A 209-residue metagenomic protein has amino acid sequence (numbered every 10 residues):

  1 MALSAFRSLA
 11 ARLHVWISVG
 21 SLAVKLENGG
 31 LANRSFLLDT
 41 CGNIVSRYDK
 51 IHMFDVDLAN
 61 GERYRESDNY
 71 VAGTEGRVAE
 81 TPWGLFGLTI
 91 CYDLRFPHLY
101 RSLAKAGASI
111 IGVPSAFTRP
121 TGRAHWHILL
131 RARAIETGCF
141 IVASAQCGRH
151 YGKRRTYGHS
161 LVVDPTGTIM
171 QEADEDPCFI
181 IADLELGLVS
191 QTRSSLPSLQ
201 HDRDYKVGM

Functional and structural regions predicted by a protein language model:
M1-S18, L85, L94-I180: CN hydrolase (nitrilase-like) catalytic-core segments centered on the catalytic cysteine and neighboring Lys/Glu
S4, S8, L26-A106, R119-I128 (+2 more regions): Active-site catalytic loop in hydrolytic enzyme cores
S18-V19, S46: A structural signal for short, well-ordered beta-strand segments and their strand-loop junctions that often border
V19, R34-L37, R77-A79, S160-V162 (+1 more regions): Short beta-strand scaffold segments in enzyme catalytic cores
G20-V24: Short beta-strand-to-loop element that shapes/binds the nucleotide-sugar donor at the catalytic cleft/hinge
T40-N43, P82, P165-G167, L184-G187: Short loop segments at secondary-structure junctions
M53-F54, G148, L188: Active-site/binding-pocket entry motifs
G187-M209: A short C-terminal boundary segment appended to hydrolase-like catalytic domains
